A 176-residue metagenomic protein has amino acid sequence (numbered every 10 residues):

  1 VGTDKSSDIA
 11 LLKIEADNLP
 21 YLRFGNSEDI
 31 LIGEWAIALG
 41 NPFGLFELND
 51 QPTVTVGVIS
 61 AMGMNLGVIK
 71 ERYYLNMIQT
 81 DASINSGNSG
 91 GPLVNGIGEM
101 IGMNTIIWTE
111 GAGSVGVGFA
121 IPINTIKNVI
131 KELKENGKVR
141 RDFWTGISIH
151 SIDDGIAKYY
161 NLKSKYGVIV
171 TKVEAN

Functional and structural regions predicted by a protein language model:
V1-A175: Serine-dependent protease modules
